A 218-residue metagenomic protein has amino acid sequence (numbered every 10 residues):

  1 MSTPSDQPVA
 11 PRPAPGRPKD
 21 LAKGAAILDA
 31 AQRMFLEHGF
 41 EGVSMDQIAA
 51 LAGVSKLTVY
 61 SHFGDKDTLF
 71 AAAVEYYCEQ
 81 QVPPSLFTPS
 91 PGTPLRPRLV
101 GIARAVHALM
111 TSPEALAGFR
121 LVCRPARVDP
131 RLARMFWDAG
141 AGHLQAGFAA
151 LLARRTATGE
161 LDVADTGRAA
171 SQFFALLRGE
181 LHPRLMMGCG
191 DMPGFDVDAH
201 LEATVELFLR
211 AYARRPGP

Functional and structural regions predicted by a protein language model:
M1-V54, S61-T68: Basic, helix-initiating cap at the start of DNA-binding domains
G24-A25, M45, D67, A71 (+9 more regions): Short, structured helix-loop boundary elements
G64-T68, S90, M110, R127 (+3 more regions): Residues in soluble alpha-helical coiled-coils and helical-bundle/repeat scaffolds
A73-I102, M110, E114, F148: Amphipathic alpha-helical linker/stalk segments
Y76-P84, P113, D129, L151 (+4 more regions): A short secondary-structure junction motif
T93, P97, A108-P113, A117 (+4 more regions): Amphipathic alpha-helical packing segments from all-alpha helical-bundle domains
R134, T156-E206, P216-P218: Hydrophobic/aromatic-rich alpha-helical bundle segments in the mid-to-C-terminal region
